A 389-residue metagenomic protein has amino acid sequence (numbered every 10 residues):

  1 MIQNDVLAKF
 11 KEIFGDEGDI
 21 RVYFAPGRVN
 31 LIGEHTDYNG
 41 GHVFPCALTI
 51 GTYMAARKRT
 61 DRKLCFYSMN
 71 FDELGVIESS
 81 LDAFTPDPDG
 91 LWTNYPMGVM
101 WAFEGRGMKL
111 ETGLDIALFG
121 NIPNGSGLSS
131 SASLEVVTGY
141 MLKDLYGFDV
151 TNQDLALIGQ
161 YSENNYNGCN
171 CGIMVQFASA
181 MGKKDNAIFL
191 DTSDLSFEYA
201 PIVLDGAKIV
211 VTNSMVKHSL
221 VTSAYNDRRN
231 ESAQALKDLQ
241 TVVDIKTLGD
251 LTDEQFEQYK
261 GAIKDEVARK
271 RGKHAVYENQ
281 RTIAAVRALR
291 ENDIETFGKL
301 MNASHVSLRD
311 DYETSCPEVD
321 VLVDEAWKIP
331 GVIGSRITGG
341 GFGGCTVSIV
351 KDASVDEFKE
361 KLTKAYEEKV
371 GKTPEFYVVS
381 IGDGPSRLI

Functional and structural regions predicted by a protein language model:
M1-R28, Y53-D89, N186-G334, I349-I389: C-terminal nucleotide
M1-Y23, V29-G33, N39-H42, E73 (+4 more regions): Gly/Ser-rich oxyanion-binding loop with an adjacent helix/lid that shapes the negatively charged ligand pocket
G40-A47, R228-R229: Short Gly/aromatic-enriched secondary-structure transition segments
A47-T49, R59, N121, K183: A short, compositionally biased micro-patch
A132-S133, C345-I349: FabD-like malonyl-/acyl-CoA
G343-G344, A353: Active-site beta-strand/loop microenvironment that shapes enzyme catalytic pockets
